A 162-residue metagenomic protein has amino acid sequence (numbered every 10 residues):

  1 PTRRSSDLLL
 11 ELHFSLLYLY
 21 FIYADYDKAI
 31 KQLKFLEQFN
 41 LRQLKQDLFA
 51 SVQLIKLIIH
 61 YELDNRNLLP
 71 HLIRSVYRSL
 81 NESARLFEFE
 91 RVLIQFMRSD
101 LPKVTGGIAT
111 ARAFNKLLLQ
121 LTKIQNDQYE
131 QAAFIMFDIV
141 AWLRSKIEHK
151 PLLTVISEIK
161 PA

Functional and structural regions predicted by a protein language model:
P1-S5: Short, small-residue-biased leader/transition segments that mark boundaries at the very start of proteins
L8-I22, L48-E62: "A position-specific structural signal for the A-helix of alpha-solenoid helical repeats
D27-K31, L68: Alpha-helical positions within canonical tetratricopeptide repeat
Q32-N40, L72-R74: Inward-facing hydrophobic residues that define packing positions of alpha-helical scaffold repeats
N40-R42, N81-E82: Helix-capping and short linker residues that terminate individual alpha-solenoid repeat units
Q43, E62-D64: Short coil/turn linking the two alpha-helices of tandem helical-hairpin repeats
L44-K45, R85: Short, charge-rich amphipathic alpha-helical segments embedded in non-transmembrane helical bundles/solenoids
N65-A162: C-terminal non-catalytic interaction modules
